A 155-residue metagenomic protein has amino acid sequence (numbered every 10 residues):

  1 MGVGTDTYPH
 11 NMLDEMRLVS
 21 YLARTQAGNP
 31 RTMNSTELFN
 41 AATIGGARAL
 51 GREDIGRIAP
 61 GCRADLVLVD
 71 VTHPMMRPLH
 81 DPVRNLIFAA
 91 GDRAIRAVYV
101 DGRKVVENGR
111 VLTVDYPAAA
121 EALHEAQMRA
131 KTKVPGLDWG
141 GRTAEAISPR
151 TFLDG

Functional and structural regions predicted by a protein language model:
M1-H73, I87-G91: His/Asp/Glu-enriched, well-ordered alpha-helical/loop segment that forms or immediately abuts the divalent-metal
H10, T32, T36, N40 (+4 more regions): Electropositive phosphate-/nucleotide-binding environments in soluble metabolic enzymes
E15-L18, G45, A94, V100-D101 (+2 more regions): Generic recognition of well-ordered alpha-helical segments
Y21-T25, R48-R52, K104, E125-G136: Generic secondary-structure signature for well-ordered alpha-helical cores
T43-L50, H73-R77, V114-P117, S148-G155: Short, charged low-complexity intrinsically disordered segments located at boundaries of structured domains
G61, N85, R142-A144: Short alpha-helical linear motifs
A64-A120: C-terminal cap of metal-dependent C-N hydrolases
G109-G155: Generic C-terminus detector
